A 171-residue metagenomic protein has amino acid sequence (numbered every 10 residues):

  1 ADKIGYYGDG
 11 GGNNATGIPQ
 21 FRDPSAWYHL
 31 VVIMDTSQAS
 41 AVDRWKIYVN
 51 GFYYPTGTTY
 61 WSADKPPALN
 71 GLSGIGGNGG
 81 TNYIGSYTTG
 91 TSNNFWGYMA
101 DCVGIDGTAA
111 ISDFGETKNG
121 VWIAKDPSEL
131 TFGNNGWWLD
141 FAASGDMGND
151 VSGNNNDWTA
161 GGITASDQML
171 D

Functional and structural regions predicted by a protein language model:
A1-A68, M169-D171: Extracellular glycan-interaction surfaces
D2-Y6, T81-N82, G136-W137: Short Gly/Ser/Thr-biased coil->beta-strand turn/linker motifs that build repetitive extracellular beta-solenoid/fiber
I4, I18, I33, I47 (+6 more regions): Weak global preference for isoleucine
D9, N70-M99: Extracellular glycan-interaction patches encoded by glycine-rich segments
N13-F21, Y87-T91, A124-L130: Short surface loop/edge beta-strand patches of beta-sandwich-type extracellular domains that form ligand-contact sites
D23, S73-G77, L130-G133: Extracellular/periplasmic catalytic domains that process cell-envelope and extracellular macromolecules
W27-D35, K46-Y48, Y83-Y87, Y98-I105 (+1 more regions): Residues within well-ordered beta-strands of beta-sheet-rich folds
A39-A41, P55-W61, K65-P66, T91 (+2 more regions): Extended recognition patches within non-cytosolic domains
